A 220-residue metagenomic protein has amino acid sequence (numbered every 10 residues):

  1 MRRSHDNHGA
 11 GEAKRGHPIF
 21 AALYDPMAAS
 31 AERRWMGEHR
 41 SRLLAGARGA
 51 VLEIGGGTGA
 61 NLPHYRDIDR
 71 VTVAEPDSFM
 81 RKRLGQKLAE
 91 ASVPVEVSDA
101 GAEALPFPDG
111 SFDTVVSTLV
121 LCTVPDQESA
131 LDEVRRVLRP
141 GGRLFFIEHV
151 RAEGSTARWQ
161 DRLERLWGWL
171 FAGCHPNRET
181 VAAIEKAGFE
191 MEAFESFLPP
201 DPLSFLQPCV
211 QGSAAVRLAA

Functional and structural regions predicted by a protein language model:
S30-A50, A60-H64: Conserved alpha-helix/loop element of class I SAM-dependent methyltransferases that forms part of the SAM/SAH-binding
L52-A104: Class I SAM-dependent methyltransferase SAM/SAH-binding core
E103-V115: A short acidic, Gly/Pro-enriched loop at the edge of an enzyme's catalytic core that lines a small-molecule cofactor
T114-D126: A short SAM/SAH-binding and catalytic strip from SAM-dependent methyltransferases
E128-P140: A short glycine-rich, Lys/Arg-flanked "PGG" loop and its adjoining helix->strand segment in the class I
G141-H149: Conserved beta-strand signature within the Rossmann-like core of class I S-adenosyl-L-methionine
A172-G188: Short alpha-helix
S196-A220: Core SAM-dependent methyltransferase catalytic element
